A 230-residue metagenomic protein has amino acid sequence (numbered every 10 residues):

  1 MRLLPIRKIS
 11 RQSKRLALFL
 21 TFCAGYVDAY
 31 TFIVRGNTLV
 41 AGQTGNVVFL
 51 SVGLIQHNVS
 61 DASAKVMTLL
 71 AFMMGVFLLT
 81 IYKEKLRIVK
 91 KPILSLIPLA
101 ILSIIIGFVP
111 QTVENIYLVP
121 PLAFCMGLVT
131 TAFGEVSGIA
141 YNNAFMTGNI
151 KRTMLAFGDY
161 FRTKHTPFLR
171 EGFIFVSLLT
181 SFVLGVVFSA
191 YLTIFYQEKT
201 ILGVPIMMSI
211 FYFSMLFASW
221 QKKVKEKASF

Functional and structural regions predicted by a protein language model:
M1-Q12: Short, Lys/Arg-rich, polar N-terminal cytosolic tail immediately upstream of the first transmembrane signal-anchor
R11-A41: Pair of pore-lining "gating" transmembrane helices in MFS-fold secondary transporters
G42-V59: Perimembrane loop-to-helix junctions flanking transmembrane segments
T44-V48, A64, T68, L122-V183: Substrate-agnostic recognition of the 12-TM MFS/MFS-like secondary transporter fold
G75-I88, T193: Helix-to-loop junctions at the C-terminal end of transmembrane segments in multipass secondary transporters
E84-P98, E198-T200: Cytoplasmic membrane-interface "Motif A"-like loop-to-helix N-cap segments of 12-TM Major Facilitator Superfamily
I93-I106, P205-I206: Structural signature of the two symmetry-related core transmembrane helices
A100-E114, M215-S219: C-terminal ends and interior cores of transmembrane alpha-helices in multi-pass membrane transporters/permeases
